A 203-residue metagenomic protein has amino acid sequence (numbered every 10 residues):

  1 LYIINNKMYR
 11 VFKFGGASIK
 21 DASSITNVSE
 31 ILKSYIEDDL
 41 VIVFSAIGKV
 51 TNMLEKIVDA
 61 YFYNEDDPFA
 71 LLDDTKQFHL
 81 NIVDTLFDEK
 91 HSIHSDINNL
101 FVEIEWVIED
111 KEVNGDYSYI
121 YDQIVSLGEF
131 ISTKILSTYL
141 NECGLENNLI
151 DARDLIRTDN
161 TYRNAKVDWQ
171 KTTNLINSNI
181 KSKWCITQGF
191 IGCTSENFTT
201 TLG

Functional and structural regions predicted by a protein language model:
I3-G203: Nucleotide/pyrophosphate-binding catalytic subdomain
